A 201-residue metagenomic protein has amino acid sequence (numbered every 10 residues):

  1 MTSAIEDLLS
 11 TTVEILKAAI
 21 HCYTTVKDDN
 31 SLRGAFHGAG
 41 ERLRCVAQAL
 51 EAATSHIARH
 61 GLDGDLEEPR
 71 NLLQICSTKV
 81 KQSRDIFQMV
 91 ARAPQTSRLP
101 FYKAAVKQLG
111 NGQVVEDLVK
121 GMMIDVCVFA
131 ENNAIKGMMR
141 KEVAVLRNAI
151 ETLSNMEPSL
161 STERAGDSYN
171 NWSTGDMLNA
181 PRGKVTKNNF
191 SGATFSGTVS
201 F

Functional and structural regions predicted by a protein language model:
M1-L62: N-terminal amphipathic alpha-helical segments
T2, T11-T12, T24-T25, T54 (+8 more regions): Residue-identity detector for threonine
Y23, F101-Y102, Y169: Sequence-level detector for tyrosine residue identity
G34, G38-G40, G61-G64, G110-G112 (+7 more regions): Residue-identity detector for glycine
C45-L160: Charged, amphipathic alpha-helical interaction modules
A144-F201: Long, low-complexity intrinsically disordered regions enriched in small/polar and proline/glycine residues
